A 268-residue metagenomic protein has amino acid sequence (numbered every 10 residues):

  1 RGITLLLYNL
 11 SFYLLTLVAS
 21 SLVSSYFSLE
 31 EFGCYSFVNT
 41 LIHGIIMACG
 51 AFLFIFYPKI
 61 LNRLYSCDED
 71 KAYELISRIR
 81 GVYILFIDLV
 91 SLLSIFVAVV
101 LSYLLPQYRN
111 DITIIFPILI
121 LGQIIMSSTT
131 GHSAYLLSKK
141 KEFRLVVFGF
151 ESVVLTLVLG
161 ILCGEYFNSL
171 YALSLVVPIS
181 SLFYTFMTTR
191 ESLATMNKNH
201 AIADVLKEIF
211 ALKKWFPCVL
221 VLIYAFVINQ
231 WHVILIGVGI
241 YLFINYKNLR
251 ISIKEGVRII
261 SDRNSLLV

Functional and structural regions predicted by a protein language model:
R1-T16, K59-E74, A194-L212, R258 (+1 more regions): Interhelical loop/hinge segments that connect adjacent transmembrane helices in multipass membrane
I3-L6, A19-S21, G33-C49, G81-V82: Alpha-helical transmembrane segments of polytopic membrane transporters and translocases
Y26-L29, S138-K140, Y166-F167: Helix-loop interface residues and adjacent transmembrane-helix termini in multi-pass membrane transporters, primarily
V38, I42, I46-R80, Y135-S138: Helix-loop junctions and terminal segments of transmembrane helices in multi-pass membrane transport/translocation
A48-L53, L75-S127, L157-E165: Alpha-helical transmembrane segments of multi-pass membrane transport and lipid-handling proteins
T113-F116, F143, F150-F186, R190 (+1 more regions): Membrane-interface helix-loop junctions in multi-pass transport and translocation proteins
L121-E151, S192-A201: Membrane-interface junctions at transmembrane-helix termini in multi-pass inner-membrane proteins
K198-I209, L222-V268: Membrane-proximal transmembrane or re-entrant/amphipathic helices at the cytosolic face
